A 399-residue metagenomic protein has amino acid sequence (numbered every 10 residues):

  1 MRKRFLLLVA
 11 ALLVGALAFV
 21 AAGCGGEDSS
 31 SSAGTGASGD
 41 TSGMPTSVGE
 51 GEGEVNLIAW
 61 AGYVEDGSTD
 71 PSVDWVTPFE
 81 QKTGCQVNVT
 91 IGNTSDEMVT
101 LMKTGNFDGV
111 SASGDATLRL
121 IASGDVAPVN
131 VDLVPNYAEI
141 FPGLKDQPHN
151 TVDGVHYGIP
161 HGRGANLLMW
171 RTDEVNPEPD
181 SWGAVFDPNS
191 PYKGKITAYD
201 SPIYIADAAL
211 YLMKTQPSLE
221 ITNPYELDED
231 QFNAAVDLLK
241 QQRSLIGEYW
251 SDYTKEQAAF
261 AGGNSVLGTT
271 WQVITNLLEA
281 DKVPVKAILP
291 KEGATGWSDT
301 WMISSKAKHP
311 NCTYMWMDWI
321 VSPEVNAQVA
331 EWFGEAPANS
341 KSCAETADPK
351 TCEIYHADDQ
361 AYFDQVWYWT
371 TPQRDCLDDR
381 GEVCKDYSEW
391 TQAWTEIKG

Functional and structural regions predicted by a protein language model:
V20-A37: Bacterial lipoprotein signal-peptidase II cleavage site
G39-L120: Early extracytoplasmic/lumenal segment of secretory-pathway proteins
N56-D70, N106, S111-A259: Extracytoplasmic ligand-binding site segments that recognize negatively charged/polar headgroups
A116-I121, T269-P284: A ligand-binding cleft/hinge motif common to bilobed small-molecule-binding domains
A138-E139, V236-Q242, D281-S305, I354: Periplasmic-binding protein-like
L167-E174, L210-L212, W297-H309, Q328-W332: A bilobed periplasmic-binding-protein/Venus flytrap-type ligand-binding module shared by bacterial periplasmic
T295, S304-P372: Mature extracytoplasmic/periplasmic domains
Q365-G399: Conserved C-terminal helix/tail region of periplasmic/extracytoplasmic solute-binding proteins
